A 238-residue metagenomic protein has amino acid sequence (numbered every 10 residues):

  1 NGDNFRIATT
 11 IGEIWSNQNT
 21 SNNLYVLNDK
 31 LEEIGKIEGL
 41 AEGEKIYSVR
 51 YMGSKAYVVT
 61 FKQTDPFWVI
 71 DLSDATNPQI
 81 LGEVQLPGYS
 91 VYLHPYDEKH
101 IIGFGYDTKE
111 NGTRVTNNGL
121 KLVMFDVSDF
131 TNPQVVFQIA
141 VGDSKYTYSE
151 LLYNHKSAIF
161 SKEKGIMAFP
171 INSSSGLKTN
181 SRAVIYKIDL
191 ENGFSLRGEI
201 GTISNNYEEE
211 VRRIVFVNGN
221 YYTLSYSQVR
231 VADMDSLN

Functional and structural regions predicted by a protein language model:
N1-N238: Feature marking well-ordered beta-strand scaffolds used for ligand recognition
